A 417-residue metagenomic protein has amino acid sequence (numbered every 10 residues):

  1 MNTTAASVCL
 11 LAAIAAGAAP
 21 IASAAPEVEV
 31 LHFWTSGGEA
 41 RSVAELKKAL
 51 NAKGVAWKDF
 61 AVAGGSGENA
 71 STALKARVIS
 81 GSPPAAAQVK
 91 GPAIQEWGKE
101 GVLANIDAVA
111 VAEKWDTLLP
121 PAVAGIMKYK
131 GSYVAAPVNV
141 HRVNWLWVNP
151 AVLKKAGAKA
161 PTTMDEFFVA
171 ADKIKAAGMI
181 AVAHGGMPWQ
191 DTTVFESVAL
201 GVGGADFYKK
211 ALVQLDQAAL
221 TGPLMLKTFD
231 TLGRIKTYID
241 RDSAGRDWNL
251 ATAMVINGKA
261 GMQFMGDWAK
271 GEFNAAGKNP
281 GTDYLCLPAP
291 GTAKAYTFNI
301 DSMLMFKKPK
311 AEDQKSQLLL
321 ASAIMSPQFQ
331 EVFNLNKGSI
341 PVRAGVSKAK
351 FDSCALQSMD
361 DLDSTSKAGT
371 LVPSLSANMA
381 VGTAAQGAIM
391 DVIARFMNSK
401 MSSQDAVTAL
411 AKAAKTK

Functional and structural regions predicted by a protein language model:
I21-E100, A112-W115, A160, A244 (+3 more regions): Conserved N-terminal structural module of periplasmic/extracytoplasmic solute-binding proteins
P26, K48, A52-K53, A156 (+5 more regions): Extracytoplasmic/periplasmic substrate-recognition and gating elements
A76-R77, P83-A85, W115-A151, I180-A181 (+2 more regions): A structural signal for short loop-to-beta-strand junctions that line the ligand-binding cleft of periplasmic/secreted
P92-V143, F168, V194-E196: Hinge/lid segment of periplasmic solute-binding proteins
D107-P121, G125, G186, V202-K227 (+3 more regions): Short, solvent-exposed loop/beta-turn-alpha elements that line the ligand-binding surface or hinge of extracytoplasmic
K130-V138, F168-Q217, A260: Extracytoplasmic/periplasmic solute-binding protein
A171-K173, Q214-A244: Glycine-centered hinge/linker elements that transmit conformational signals in sensory and ligand-binding systems
Q214, M303, G345-V346, M359-A414: C-terminal capping/gating helix-and-loop segments adjacent to ligand/active sites or protein-protein/ligand interfaces
